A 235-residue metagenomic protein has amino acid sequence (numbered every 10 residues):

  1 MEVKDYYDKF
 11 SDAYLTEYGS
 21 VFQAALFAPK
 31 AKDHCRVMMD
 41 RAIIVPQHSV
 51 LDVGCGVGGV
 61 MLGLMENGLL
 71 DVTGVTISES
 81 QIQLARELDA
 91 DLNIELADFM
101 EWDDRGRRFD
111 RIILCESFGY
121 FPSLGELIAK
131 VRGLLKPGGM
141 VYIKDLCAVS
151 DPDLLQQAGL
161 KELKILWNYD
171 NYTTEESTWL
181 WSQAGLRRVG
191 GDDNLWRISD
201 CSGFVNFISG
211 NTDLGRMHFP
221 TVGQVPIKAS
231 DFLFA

Functional and structural regions predicted by a protein language model:
M1-V21: N-terminal, positively charged/glycine-rich alpha-helical extensions of SAM-dependent methyltransferases
A28-P46: Conserved alpha-helix/loop element of class I SAM-dependent methyltransferases that forms part of the SAM/SAH-binding
V57-E101: Class I SAM-dependent methyltransferase SAM/SAH-binding core
E101-I112: A short acidic, Gly/Pro-enriched loop at the edge of an enzyme's catalytic core that lines a small-molecule cofactor
G125-P137: A short glycine-rich, Lys/Arg-flanked "PGG" loop and its adjoining helix->strand segment in the class I
G139-D145: Conserved beta-strand signature within the Rossmann-like core of class I S-adenosyl-L-methionine
C147-N168: Short, glycine-/aromatic-enriched active-site segment of Class I SAM-dependent methyltransferases
D170-G185: Short alpha-helix
